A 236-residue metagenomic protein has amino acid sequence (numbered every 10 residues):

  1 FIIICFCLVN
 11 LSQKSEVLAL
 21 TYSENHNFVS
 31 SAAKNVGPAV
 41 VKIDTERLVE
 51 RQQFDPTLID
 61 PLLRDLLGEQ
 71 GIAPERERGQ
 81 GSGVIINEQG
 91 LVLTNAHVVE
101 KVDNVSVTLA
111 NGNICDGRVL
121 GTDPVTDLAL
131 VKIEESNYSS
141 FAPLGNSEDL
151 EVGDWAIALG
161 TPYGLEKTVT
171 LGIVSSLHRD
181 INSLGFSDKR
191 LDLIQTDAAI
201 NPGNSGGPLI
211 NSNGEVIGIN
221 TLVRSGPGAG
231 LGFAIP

Functional and structural regions predicted by a protein language model:
I2-N10: Bacterial N-terminal signal peptides
S15-P236: Serine-dependent protease modules
